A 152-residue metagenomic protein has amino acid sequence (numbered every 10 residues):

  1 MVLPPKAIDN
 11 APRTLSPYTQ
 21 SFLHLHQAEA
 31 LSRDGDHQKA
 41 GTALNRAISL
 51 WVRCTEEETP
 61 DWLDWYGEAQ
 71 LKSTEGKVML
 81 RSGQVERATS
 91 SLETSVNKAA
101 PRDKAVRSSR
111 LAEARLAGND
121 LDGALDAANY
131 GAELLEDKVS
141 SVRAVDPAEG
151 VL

Functional and structural regions predicted by a protein language model:
M1-L152: Conserved binding/catalytic microenvironments
